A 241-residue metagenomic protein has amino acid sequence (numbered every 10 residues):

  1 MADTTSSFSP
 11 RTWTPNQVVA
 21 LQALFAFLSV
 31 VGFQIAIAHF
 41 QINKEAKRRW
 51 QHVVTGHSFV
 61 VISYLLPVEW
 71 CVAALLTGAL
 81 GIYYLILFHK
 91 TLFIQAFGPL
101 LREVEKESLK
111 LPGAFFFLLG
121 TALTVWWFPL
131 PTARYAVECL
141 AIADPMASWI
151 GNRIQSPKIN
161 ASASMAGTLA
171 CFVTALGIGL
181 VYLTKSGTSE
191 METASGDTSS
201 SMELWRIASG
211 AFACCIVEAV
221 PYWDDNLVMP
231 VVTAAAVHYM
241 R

Functional and structural regions predicted by a protein language model:
A2-F25, V31-A74, Y84-M240: Interhelical loop and helix-boundary elements at the membrane-water interface of polytopic inner-membrane proteins
